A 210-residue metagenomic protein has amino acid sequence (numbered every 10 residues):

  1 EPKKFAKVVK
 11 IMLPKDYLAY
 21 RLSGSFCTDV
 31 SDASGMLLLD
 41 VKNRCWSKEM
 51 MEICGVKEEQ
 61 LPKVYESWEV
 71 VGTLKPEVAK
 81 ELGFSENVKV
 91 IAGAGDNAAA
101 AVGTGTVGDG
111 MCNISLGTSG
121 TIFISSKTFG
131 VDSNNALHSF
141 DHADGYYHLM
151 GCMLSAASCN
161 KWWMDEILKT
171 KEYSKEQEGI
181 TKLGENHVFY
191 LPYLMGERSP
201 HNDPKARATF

Functional and structural regions predicted by a protein language model:
E1-F26, L37-K48, E52-I53, P76-F210: Active-site core segments that coordinate phosphate-bearing ligands/cofactors across diverse enzyme families
D29-A33: Nucleotide/phosphate-binding loop and acidic/charged catalytic motifs in nucleotide-binding or -utilizing enzymes
S34-L38, E59-E69, L149: A glycine-/small-polar-enriched, mobile loop at the entrance of the PLP active site in fold-type I
V56: Active-site-proximal cap/lid insertion segments
T73: Residues that form or flank phosphate/diphosphate-binding pockets in enzymes that use nucleotide phosphates
